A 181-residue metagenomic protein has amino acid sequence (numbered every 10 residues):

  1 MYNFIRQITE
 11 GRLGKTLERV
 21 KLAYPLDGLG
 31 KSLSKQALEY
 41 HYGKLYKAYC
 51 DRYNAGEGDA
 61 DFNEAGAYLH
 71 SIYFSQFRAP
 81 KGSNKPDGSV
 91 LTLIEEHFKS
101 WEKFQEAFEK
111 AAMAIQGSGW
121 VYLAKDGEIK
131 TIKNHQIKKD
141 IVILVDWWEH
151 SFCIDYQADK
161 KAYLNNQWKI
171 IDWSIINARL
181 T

Functional and structural regions predicted by a protein language model:
Y2-T181: Feature for soluble, non-membrane regions of globular proteins
